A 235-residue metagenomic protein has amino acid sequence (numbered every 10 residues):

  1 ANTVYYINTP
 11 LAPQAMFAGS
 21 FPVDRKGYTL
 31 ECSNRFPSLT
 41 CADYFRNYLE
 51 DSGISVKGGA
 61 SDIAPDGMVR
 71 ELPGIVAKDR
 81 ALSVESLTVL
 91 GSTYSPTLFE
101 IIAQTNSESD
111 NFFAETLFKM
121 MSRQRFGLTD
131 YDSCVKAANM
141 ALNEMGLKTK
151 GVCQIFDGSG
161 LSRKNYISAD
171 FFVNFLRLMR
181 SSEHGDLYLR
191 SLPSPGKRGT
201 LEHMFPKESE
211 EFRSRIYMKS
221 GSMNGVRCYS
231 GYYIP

Functional and structural regions predicted by a protein language model:
A1-T9, C32, E85-S92, F205-P235: Short, Gly/Ser/Thr-enriched beta-strand-loop segments that form substrate-interacting elements of hydrolase/peptidase
N2-L187: A small/polar active-site loop signature that marks catalytic segments
A12, L142, K150, L189 (+3 more regions): Active-site lining segments that contact anionic ligands and/or coordinate catalytic metals
P22, K197, M223-N224: Short Gly/Pro-enriched loop/turn and capping motifs at secondary-structure junctions
D66-L72, S194-F205: Beta-rich nucleic-acid/ligand-interaction surfaces
L117-M121, D157-S159, F171, R190-L192 (+4 more regions): Active-site proximal loops enriched in glycine and acidic residues that flank catalytic Cys/His/Asp and coordinate
V135, N139, V152-C153, L201-Y217: Charged/polar, low-hydrophobicity segments characteristic of intrinsically disordered regions and flexible loops
S182-G199, K207-E208: Active/binding-pocket-proximal capping segment
